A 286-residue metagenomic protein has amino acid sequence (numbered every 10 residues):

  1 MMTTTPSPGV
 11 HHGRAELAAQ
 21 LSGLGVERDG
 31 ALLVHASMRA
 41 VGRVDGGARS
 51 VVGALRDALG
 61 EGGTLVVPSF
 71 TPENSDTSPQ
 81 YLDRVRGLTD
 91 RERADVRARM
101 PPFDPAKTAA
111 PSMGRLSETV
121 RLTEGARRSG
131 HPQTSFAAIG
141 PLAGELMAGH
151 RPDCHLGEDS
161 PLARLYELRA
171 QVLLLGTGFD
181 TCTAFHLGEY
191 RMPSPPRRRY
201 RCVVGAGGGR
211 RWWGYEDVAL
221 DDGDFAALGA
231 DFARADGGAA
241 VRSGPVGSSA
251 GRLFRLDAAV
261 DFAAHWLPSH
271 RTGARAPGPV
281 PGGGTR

Functional and structural regions predicted by a protein language model:
M1-R286: N-terminal and secondary-structure boundary signal
